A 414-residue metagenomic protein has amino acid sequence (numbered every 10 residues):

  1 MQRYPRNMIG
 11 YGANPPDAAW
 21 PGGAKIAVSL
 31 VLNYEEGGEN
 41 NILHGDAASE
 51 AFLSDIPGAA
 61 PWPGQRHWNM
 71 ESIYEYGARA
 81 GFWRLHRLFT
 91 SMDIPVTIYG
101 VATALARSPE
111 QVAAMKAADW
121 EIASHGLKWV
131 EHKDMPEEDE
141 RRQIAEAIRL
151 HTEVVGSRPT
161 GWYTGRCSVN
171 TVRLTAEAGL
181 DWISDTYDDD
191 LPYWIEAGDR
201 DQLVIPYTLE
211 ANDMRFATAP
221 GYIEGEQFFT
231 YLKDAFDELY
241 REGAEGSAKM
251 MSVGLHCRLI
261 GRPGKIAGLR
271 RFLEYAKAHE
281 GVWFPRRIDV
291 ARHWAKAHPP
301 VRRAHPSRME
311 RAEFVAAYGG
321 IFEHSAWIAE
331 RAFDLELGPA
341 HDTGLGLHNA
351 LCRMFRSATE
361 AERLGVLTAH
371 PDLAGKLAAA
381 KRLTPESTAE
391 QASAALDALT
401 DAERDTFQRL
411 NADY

Functional and structural regions predicted by a protein language model:
Q2-V204, F229-V253, L259-R302: Catalytic alpha-helical scaffold of carbohydrate-active enzymes acting on polysaccharides/glycoconjugates
P61-R66, L209-R215, L383-E390: Short, basic/glycine-rich phosphate-binding loops at helix/coil junctions that contact nucleotide phosphates
S168-V169, D189-L191, E210-N212, G338 (+2 more regions): Short, catalytically relevant binding-site loops at active-site mouths
L203-Y222, L377-L383: Glycine-rich, positively charged active-site loop/lid region within alpha/beta enzyme cores that binds and organizes
G221-G225, R258-R262, A392-L399: Short, glycine/charged-rich beta-strand-loop motifs at protein surfaces that mediate ligand recognition and catalysis
R302-G320: Charged, compositionally biased N-terminal leader segments and the immediate start of the first structured element
S325-A326: Residue-level signal for inorganic ion chemistry
E330-D413: Aromatic-anchored, charged helix-turn/loop surface patch used as a conserved interaction hotspot
